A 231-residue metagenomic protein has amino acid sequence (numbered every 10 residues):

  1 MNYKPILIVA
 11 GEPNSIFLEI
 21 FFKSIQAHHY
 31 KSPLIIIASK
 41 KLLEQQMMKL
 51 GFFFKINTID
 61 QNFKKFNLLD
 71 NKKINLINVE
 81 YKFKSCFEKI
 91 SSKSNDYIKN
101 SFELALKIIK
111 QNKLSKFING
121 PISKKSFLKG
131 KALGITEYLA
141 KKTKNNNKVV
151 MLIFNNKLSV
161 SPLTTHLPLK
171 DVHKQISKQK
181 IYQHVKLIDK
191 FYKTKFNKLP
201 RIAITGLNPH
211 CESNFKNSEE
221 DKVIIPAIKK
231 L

Functional and structural regions predicted by a protein language model:
M1-L231: Anion-binding alpha/beta catalytic cores of soluble intermediary-metabolism enzymes, centered on
